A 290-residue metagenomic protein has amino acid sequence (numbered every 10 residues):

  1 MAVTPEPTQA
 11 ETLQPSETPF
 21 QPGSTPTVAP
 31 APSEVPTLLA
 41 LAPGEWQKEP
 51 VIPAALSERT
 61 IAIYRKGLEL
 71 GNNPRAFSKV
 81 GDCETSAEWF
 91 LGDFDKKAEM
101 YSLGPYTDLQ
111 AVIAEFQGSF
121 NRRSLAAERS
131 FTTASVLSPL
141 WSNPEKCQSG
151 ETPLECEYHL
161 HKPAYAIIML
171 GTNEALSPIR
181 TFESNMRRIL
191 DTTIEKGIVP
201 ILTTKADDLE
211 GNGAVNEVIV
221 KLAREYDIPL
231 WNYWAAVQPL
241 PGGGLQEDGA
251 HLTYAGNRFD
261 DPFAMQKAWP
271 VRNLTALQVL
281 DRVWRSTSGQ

Functional and structural regions predicted by a protein language model:
M1-Q47: Ser/Thr-rich, Proline-interspersed low-complexity disordered segments
P32-A87, R285: N-terminal module-boundary/linker segments of secreted carbohydrate-active enzymes
L70-T181, G256-D260: Conserved SGNH/GDSL esterase-like catalytic core that processes O-acyl groups on lipids and polysaccharides
N73-A76, H161-I167, I194-I201, Y226-P229: Loop/turn elements at helix/coil->beta-strand transitions in domains of secreted/extracellular proteins
R75, K79, P153, K162-Y165 (+5 more regions): Extracytoplasmic/secreted proteins, especially bacterial periplasmic and envelope-associated proteins
C83-A87, G171-S177, P200, A206-G211 (+1 more regions): Solvent-exposed loop/turn segments at secondary-structure junctions within structured extracellular/periplasmic domains
N173, R187-I219: Active-site segments of SGNH/GDSL-like serine hydrolases that catalyze O-acetyl group transfer/hydrolysis on lipids
D207-Q290: Catalytic His-Asp segment of secreted/periplasmic serine-dependent ester chemistry enzymes
